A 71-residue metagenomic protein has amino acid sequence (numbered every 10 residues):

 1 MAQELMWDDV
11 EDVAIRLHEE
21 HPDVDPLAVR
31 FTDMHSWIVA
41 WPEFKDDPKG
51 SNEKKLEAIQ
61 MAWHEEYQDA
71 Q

Functional and structural regions predicted by a protein language model:
A2-Q71: A charge-rich, low-complexity, intrinsically flexible signal that marks solvent-exposed coils, linkers, repeats
